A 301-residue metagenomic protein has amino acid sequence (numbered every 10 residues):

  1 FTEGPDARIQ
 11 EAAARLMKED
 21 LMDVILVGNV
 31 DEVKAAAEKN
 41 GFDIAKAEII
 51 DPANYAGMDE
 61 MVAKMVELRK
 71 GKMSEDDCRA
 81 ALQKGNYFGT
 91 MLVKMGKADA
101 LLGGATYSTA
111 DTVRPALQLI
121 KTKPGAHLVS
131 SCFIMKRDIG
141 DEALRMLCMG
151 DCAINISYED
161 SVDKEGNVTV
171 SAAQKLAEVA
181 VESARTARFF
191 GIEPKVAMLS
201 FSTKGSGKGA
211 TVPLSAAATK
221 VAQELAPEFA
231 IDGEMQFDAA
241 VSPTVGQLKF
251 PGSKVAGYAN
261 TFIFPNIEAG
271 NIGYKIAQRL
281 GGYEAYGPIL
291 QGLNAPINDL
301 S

Functional and structural regions predicted by a protein language model:
F1-S301: Anion-binding alpha/beta catalytic cores of soluble intermediary-metabolism enzymes, centered on
